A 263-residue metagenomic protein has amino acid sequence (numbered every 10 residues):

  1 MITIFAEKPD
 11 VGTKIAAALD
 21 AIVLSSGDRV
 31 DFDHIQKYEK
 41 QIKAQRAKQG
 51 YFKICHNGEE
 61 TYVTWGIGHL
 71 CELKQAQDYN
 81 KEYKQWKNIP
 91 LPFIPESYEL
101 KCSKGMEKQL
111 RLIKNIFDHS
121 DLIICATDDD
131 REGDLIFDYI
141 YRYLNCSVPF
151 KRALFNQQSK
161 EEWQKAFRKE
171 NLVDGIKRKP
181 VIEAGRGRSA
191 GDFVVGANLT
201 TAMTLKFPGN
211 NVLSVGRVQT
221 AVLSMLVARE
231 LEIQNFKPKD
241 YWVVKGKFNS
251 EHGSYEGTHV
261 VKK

Functional and structural regions predicted by a protein language model:
M1-F193, M203, T258-V261: Intrinsically disordered, low-complexity regulatory segments
A6, R188-K262: Prokaryote-biased recognition of long, low-complexity C-terminal linker/tail segments that are poorly structured
